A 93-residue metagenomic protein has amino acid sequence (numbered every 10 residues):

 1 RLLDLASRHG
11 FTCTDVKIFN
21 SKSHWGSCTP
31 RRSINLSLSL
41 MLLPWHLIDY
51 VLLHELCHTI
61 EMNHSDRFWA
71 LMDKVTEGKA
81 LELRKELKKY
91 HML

Functional and structural regions predicted by a protein language model:
R1-Y50, T59-L93: Active-site-proximal or metal-binding-adjacent scaffold patches in catalytic folds
E55: Walker B catalytic acidic pair
